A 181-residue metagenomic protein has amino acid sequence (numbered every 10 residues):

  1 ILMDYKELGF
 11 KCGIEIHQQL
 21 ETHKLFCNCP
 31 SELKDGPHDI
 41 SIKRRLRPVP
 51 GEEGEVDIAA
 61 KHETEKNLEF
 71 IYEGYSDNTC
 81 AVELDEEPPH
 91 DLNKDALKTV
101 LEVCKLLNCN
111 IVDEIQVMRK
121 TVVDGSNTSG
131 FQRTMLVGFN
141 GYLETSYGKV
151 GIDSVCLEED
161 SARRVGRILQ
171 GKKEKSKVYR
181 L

Functional and structural regions predicted by a protein language model:
L2-L181: Basic, nucleic-acid-interacting segments
